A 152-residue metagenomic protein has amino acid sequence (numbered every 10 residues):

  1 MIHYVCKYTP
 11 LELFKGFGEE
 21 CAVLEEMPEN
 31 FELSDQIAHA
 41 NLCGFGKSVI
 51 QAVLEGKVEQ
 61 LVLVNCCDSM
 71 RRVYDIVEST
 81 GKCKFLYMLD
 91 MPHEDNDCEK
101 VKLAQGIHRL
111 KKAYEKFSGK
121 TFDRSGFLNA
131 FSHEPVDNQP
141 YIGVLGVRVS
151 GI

Functional and structural regions predicted by a protein language model:
M1-I152: An N-terminal assembly and electron-transfer interface module characteristic of large anaerobic redox and radical
